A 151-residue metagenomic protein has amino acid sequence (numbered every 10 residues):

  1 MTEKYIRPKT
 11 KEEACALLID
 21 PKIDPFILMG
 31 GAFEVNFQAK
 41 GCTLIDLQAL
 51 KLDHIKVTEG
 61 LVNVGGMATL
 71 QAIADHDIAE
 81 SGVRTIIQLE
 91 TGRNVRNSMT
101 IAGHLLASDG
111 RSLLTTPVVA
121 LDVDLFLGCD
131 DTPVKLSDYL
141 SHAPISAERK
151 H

Functional and structural regions predicted by a protein language model:
M1-H151: C-terminal structural segment of proteins
